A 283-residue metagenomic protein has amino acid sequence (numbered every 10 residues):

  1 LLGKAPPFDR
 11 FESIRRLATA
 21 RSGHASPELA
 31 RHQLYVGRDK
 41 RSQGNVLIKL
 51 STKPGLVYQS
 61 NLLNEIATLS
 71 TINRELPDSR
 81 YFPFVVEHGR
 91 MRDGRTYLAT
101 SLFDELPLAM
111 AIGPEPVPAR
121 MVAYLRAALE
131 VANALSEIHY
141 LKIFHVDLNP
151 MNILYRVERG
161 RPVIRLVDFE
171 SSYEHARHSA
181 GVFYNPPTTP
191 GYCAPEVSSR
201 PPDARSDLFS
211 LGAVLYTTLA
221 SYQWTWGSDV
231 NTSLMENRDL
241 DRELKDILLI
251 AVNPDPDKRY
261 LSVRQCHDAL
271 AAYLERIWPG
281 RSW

Functional and structural regions predicted by a protein language model:
A30-A67: ATP-binding glycine-rich loop module of kinase domains
F84-T96: Short beta-strand micro-motifs within the conserved protein kinase catalytic domain, predominantly in the N-lobe
D93-P107: Conserved short submotifs of the Hanks-type protein kinase catalytic core that shape the nucleotide-binding pocket
A127-A128: Activation segment signature within eukaryotic-like protein kinase domains
H139-V157: Catalytic-loop of the protein kinase fold
G181-E196: Conserved activation segment of eukaryotic-like protein kinases, specifically the C-terminal portion of the activation
D207: Conserved catalytic-loop aspartate of Hanks-type protein kinases
